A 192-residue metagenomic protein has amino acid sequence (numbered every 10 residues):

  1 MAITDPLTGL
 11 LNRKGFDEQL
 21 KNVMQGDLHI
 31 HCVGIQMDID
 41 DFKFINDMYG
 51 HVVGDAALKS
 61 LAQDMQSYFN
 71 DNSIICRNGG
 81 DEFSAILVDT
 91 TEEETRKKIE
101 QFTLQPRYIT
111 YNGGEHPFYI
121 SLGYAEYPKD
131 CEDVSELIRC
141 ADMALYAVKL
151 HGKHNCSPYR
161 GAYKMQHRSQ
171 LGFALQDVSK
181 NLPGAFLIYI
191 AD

Functional and structural regions predicted by a protein language model:
M1, R13-I30, A62-N70: Short regulatory alpha-helical coupling segments that immediately precede and/or link into cyclic nucleotide signaling
M1-E18, M37-H51, K59: Conserved nucleotide-binding and Mg2+-coordinating catalytic segments in signaling enzymes
I39, V53-N72: Active-site-proximal alpha-helical element of nucleotidyl cyclase-like catalytic domains and analogous helices
D47, I86-T90, Y127-P128: Residue-level recognition of strand-loop junctions within catalytic nucleotide-signaling folds
H51, R96, Y127-S157, Q166-L175: Catalytic-core segments of nucleotide cyclases and related cyclic-nucleotide turnover enzymes
A57, S84-F102: Short helix/loop segment flanking the catalytic signature motif in cyclic-nucleotide metabolism enzymes
A62-Q63, E94-N112, C140-D142: Alpha-helical scaffold within the catalytic cores of cyclic-nucleotide enzymes
I74-R77: A short pre-motif secondary-structure segment
